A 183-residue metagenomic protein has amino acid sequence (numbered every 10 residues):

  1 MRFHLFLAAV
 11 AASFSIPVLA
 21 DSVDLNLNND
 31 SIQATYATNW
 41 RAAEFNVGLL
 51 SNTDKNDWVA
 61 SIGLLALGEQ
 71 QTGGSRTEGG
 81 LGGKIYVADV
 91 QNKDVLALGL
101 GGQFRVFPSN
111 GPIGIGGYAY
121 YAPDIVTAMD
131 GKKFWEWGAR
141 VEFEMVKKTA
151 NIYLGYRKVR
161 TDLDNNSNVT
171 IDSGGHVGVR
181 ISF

Functional and structural regions predicted by a protein language model:
M1-S22: Cleavable N-terminal export/targeting peptides
L7, A11-A12, Q33, N151 (+1 more regions): A generic structural micro-environment signature that highlights single residues at secondary-structure boundaries
A12-P17, N26, A37-N39, Q71-G73 (+2 more regions): A generic structural signal for short, solvent-exposed coil/turn residues that cap or connect secondary-structure
I16-L67: Short glycine/proline- and aromatic-enriched beta-strand/turn motifs that initiate or cap beta-hairpins
L65-E78, K84-F183: Outer-membrane beta-barrel transmembrane domain signature
